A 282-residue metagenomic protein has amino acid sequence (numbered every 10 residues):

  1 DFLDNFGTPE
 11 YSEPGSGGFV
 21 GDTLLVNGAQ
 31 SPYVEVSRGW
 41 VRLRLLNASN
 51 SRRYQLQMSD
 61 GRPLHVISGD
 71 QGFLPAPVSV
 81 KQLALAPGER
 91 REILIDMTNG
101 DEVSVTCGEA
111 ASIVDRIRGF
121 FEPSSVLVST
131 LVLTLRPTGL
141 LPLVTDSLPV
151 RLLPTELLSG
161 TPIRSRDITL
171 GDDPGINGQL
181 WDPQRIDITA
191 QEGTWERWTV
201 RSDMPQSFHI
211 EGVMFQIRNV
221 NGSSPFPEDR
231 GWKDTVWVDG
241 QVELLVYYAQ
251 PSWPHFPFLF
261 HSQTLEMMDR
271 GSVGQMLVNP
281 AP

Functional and structural regions predicted by a protein language model:
D1-P87, I93-L94, N99, S129-L153 (+4 more regions): Histidine-centered copper-binding motifs that mark active-site loops of extracellular/periplasmic copper enzymes
V41, R91, V103-V105, E196: Short beta-strand segments enriched for Tyr within beta-sheet-rich domains, predominantly fibronectin type III
S51-R52, S112-V114, P205: Short beta-strands and strand-coil junctions in structured, solvent-facing domains, enriched
R52-M58, V105, S207-G212: Short, hydrophobic/aromatic beta-strand segments
D60-L64, E109-I113, M214-F215: Short edge-strand/loop segments of extracellular domains
H65-V78, D167-P282: Active-site pocket scaffolds in enzymes
G100-R136, Q263-M276: Terminal connector regions
